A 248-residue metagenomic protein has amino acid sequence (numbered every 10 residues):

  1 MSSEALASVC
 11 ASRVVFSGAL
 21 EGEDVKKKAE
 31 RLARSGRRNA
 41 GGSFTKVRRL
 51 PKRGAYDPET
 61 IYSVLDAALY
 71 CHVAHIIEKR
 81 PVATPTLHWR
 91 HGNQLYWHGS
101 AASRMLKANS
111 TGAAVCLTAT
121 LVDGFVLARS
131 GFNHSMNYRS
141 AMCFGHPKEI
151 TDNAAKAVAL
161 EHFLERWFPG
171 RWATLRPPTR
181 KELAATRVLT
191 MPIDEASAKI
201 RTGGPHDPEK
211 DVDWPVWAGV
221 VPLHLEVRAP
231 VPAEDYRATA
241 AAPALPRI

Functional and structural regions predicted by a protein language model:
F16, L20, D24-T45, T151-I248: C-terminal edge-of-domain segments
R31, G41, A101-H162: Short, structured beta-strand-loop surface elements
G41-Y96, K107: An N-terminal domain-cap segment
L69, N93, T111-V115, R139-C143 (+2 more regions): A generic structural signal for short beta-strands and their flanking turns/coil linkers
Q94-Y96, C116, T190, K199: General beta-strand recognition
